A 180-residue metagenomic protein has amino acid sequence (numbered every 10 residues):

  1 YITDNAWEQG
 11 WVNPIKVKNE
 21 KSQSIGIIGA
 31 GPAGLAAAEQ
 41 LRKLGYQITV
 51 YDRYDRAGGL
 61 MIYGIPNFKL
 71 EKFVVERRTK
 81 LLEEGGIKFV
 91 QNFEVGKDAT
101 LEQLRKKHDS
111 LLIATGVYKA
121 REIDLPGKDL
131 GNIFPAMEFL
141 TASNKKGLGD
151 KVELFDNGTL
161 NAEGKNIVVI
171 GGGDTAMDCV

Functional and structural regions predicted by a protein language model:
I2-V180: Residues forming the flavin
